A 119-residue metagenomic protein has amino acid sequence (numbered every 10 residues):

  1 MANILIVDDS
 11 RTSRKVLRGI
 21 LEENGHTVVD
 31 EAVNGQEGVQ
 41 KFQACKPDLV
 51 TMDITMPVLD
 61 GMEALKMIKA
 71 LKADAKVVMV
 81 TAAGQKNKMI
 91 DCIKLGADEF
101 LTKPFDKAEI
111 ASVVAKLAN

Functional and structural regions predicted by a protein language model:
R11-D30: Two-component/phosphorelay signaling modules centered on CheY-like receiver
N34-E37, D60-E63: Acidic catalytic/metal-coordinating carboxylates
C45-T51: Active-site beta3 strand of CheY-like receiver
M56: Receiver (REC) domain active-site loop signature in two-component systems and cognate sites in sensor histidine kinases
A83-G84: Short, conserved "switch-loop" micro-motifs in signal-transduction and mechanochemical regulators
F105-V114: C-terminal output helix
